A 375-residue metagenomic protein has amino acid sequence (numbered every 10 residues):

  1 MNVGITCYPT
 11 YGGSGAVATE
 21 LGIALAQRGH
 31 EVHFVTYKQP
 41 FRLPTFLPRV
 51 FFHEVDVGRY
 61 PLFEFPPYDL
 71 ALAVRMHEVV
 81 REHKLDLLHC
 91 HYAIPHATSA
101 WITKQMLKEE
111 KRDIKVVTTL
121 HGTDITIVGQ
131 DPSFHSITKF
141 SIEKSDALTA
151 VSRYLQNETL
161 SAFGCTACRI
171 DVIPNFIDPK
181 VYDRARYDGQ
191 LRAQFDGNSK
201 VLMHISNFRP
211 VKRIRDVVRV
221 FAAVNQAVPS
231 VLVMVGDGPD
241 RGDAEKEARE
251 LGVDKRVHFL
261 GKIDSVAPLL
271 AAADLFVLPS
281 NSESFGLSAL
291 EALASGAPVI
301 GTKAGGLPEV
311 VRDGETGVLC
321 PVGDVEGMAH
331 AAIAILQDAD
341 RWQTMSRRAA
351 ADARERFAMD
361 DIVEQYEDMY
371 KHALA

Functional and structural regions predicted by a protein language model:
C7-Y11, I23-Y68: N-terminal strand-loop element at the rim of the active site of nucleotide-sugar-dependent glycosyltransferases
T149, F195-F221: Conserved donor-binding/catalytic core segment of Leloir-type glycosyltransferases
Y154, F176: Carbohydrate-associated surface elements
E245-G261: Nucleotide-activated donor-binding/catalytic signature segment of Leloir-type glycosyltransferases, i.e., the conserved
K262, N281: Aromatic "clamp/platform" in nucleotide-sugar-dependent glycosyltransferases that forms part of the donor/acceptor
P298-G301, V311: Short hydrophobic beta-strand element within catalytic cores of glycosyltransferases and related nucleotide-activated
D313-G314, V318-V325, A334-A339: Conserved acidic donor-binding segment of nucleotide-sugar-dependent glycosyltransferases
G327, A334, R341-R356, I362-D368: A short, well-ordered alpha-helix in the C-terminal region of glycosyltransferases
